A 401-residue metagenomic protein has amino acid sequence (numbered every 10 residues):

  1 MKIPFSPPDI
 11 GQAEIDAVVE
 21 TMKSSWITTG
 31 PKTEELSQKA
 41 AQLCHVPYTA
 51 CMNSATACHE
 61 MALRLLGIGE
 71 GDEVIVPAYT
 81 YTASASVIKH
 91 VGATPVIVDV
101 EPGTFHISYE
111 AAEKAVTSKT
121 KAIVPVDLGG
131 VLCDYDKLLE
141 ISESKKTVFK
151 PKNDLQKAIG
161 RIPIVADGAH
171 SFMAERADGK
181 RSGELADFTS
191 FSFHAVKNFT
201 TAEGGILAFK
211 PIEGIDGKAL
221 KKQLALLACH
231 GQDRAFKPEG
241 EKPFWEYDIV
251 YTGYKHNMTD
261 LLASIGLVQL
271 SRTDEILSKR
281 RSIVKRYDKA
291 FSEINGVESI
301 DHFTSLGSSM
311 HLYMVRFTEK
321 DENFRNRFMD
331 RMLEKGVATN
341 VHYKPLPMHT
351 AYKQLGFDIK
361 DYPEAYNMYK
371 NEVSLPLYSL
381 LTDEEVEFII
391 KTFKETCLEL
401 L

Functional and structural regions predicted by a protein language model:
M1-I27, P31, D248-V250, P376: N-terminal "arm"/small-domain region of PLP-dependent enzymes with the aminotransferase-like
W26-E73, V87-K89, I97, K146 (+2 more regions): Phosphate-binding glycine-rich loop
E34-Q38, V46-P47, A122-V126, V131 (+2 more regions): PLP-dependent aminotransferase class I/II
A62-V124: Conserved PLP-anchoring active-site segment centered on the Schiff-base-forming lysine
I75, V96, P163-V165, S190 (+2 more regions): Structural detector of well-ordered beta-strand residues that form the stable sheet scaffold of enzyme domains
S86-I88, R181, L261: Hydrophobic/aromatic ligand-binding patch that stacks against planar heteroaromatic rings of cofactors or nucleotides
G103-T201, P211-E213: Active-site phosphate-binding strand-loop segment of PLP-dependent enzymes
S190-F191, F199-T200, G205-A208, H256 (+2 more regions): Short glycine- and hydrophobic/aromatic-rich loop-to-beta-strand nucleating segment in the catalytic cores
